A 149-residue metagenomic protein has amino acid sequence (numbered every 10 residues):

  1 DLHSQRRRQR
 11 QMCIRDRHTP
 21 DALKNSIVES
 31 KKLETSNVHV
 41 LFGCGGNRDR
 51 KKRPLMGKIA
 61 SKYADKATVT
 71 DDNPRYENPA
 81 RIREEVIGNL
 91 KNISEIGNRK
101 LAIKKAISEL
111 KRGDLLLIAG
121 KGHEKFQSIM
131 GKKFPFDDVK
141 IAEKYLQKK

Functional and structural regions predicted by a protein language model:
D1-H3: Short, exposed "boundary/linker" segments that immediately precede the start of a downstream structural module
R8-Q11, D16-K149: ATP-dependent carboxylate-amine ligase
